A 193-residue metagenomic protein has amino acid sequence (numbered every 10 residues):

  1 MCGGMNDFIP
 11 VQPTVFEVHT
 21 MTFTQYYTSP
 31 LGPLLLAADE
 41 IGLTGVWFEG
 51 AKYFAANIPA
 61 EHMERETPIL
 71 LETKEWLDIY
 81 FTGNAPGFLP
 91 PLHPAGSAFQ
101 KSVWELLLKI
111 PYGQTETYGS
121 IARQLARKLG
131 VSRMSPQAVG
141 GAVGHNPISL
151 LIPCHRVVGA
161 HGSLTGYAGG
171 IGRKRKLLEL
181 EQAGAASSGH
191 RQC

Functional and structural regions predicted by a protein language model:
G3, V11-T20: Short, Lys/Arg-enriched N-terminal segments with co-localized hydrophobic residues within the first ~10-30 amino acids
G3-G4, G189: Residue-identity detector for glycine
P13, I41, P59, R175-E179: N-terminal low-complexity, intrinsically disordered patches enriched in charged
F16-T44: DNA-contacting interfaces and partner/effector-binding or oligomerization modules in DNA-centric proteins
F23-P30, E75, N84-C193: Nucleic acid-binding interface residues in structured DNA/RNA-binding domains, emphasizing the DNA-engaging scaffolds
L35-L36, G45, T117, G166: A sequence-level detector of short linear motifs
A38-L89: Compact structured core domains
